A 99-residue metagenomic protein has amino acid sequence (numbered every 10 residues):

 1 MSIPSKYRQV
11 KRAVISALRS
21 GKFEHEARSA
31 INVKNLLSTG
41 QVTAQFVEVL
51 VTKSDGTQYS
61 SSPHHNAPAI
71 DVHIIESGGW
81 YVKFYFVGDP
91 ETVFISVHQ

Functional and structural regions predicted by a protein language model:
M1-N66: Compact soluble domain cores
H64-Q99: Short, compact, well-ordered microdomains
